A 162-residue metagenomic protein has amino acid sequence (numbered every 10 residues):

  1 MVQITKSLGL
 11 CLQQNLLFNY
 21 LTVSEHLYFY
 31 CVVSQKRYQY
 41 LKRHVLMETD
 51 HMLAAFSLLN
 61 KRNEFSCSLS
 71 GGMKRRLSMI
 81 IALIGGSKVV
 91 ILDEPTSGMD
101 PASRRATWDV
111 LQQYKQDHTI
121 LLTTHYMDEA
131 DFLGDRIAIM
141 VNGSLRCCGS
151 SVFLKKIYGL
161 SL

Functional and structural regions predicted by a protein language model:
L21-Q35: Q-loop/switch helix immediately C-terminal to the Walker
Y28, V32, L41-K61: Conserved ABC ATPase "signature" region
F65-G72: Conserved ABC ATPase signature
V90-D93: Catalytic Walker B motif of ABC-type/P-loop ATPase nucleotide-binding domains
R104-Q116: Helical segment within the ABC ATPase nucleotide-binding domain
C148-G149: ABC ATPase "signature
